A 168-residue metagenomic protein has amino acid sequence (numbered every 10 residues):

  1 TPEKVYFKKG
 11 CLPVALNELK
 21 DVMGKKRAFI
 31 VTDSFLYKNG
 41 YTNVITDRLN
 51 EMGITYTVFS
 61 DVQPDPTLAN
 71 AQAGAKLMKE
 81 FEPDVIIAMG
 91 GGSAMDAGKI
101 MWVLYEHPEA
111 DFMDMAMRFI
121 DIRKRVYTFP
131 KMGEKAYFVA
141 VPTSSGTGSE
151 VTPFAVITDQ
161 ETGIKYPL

Functional and structural regions predicted by a protein language model:
T1-V85: ATP/NTP phosphate-donor binding region
E3, H107-L168: A glycine/threonine-rich phosphate-anchoring loop and its flanking beta-alpha core in nucleotide/phosphate-binding
V31, F59, A94-A97, A140: Generic enzyme active-site microenvironment
G40, L68, A97-K99, V103 (+2 more regions): Active-site-proximal flexible loops/turns
V44-I45, A73-A75, A94-P108, V151-T152: Short Gly/Thr/Asp-enriched flexible loops that form oxyanion-binding sites at enzyme active sites
T57, I87, Y137-V141: Hydrophobic/aromatic beta-strand patches that form the interior of the parallel beta-sheet core in alpha/beta enzyme
K76-M89, S93, T128-E134: Short, charge-rich binding segments
P83-M101, T143-S149: Glycine/serine-rich anion-binding loops at beta->alpha junctions that coordinate negatively charged ligand groups
